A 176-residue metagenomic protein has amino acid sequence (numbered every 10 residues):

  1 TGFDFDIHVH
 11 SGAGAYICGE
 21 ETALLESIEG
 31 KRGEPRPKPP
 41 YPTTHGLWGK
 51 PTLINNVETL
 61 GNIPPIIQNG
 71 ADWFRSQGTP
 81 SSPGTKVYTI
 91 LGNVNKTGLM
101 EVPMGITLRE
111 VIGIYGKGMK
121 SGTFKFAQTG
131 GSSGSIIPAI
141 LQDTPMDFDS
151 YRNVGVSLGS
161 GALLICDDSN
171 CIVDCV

Functional and structural regions predicted by a protein language model:
T1-G2, D143-V176: Ferredoxin-type iron-sulfur electron-transfer modules in oxidoreductases and energy-metabolism complexes
T1-I7, M119-N153: Terminal amphipathic helices with adjacent charged low-complexity linkers/tails
T1-M104, G116-M119: Hydrophobic alpha-helical positions that pack around
S27-P39, I140-S157: Active-site loop ensemble at the mouth of alpha/beta enzyme cores that anchors a bound cofactor
T85-V87, T97-L99, F124, L158-A162 (+1 more regions): Active-site lining segments that contact anionic ligands and/or coordinate catalytic metals
P103-V111, C171: Short, structural beta-strand-to-alpha-helix junction motif
K117-F126, N170-V176: Immediate flanking context of iron-sulfur cluster ligation sites
